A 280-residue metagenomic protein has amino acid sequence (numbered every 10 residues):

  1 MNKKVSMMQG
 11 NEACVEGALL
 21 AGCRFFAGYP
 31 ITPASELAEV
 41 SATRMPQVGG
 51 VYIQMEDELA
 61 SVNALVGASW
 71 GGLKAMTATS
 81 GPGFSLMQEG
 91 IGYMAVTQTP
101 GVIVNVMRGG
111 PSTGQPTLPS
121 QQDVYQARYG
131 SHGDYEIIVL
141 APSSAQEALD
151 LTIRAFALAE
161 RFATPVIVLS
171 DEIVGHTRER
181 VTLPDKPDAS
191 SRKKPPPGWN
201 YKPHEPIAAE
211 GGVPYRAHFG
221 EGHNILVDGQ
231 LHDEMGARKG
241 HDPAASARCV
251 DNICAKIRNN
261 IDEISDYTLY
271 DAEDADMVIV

Functional and structural regions predicted by a protein language model:
M1-Y129, E136, I153, E172: Thiamine diphosphate
K3-G10, A163-V280: Flexible, low-complexity linker and terminal segments
A13, E36, E147-D150, R248 (+1 more regions): Generic recognition of stable, solvent-exposed alpha-helical segments in well-folded globular domains
A27, I103, V139, I167-L169 (+1 more regions): Structured core elements
N63-A64, D150, R178-E179: Short, solvent-exposed polar/charged micro-motifs at secondary-structure junctions
K74-S80, P100-V106, A127, D150-A159 (+2 more regions): Short secondary-structure transition/capping segments
P119-E172, P196: Conserved thiamine diphosphate
